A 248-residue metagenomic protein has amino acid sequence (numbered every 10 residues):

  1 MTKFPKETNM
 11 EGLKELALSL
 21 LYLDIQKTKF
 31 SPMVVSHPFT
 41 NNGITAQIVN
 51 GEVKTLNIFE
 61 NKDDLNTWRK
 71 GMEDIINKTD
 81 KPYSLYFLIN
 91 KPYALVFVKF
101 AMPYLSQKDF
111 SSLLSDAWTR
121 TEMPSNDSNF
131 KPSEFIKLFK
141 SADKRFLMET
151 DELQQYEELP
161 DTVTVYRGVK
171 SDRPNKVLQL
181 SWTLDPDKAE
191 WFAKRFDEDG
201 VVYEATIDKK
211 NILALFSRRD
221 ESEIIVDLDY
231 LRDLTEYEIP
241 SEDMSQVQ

Functional and structural regions predicted by a protein language model:
M1-T164, S171-L180, P186-Q248: Conserved NAD+-utilizing ADP-ribose enzyme module
